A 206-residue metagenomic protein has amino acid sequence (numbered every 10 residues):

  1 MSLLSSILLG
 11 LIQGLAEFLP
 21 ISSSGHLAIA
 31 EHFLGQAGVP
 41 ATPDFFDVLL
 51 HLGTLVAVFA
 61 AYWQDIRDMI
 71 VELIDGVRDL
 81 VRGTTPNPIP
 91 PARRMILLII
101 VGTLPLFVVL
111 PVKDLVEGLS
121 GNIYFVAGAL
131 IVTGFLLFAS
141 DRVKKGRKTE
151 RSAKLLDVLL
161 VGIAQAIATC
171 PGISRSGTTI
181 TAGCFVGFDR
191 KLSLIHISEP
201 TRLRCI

Functional and structural regions predicted by a protein language model:
M1-R202: Multi-pass membrane proteins that catalyze or facilitate reactions on polyprenyl-/lipid-phosphate substrates and their
